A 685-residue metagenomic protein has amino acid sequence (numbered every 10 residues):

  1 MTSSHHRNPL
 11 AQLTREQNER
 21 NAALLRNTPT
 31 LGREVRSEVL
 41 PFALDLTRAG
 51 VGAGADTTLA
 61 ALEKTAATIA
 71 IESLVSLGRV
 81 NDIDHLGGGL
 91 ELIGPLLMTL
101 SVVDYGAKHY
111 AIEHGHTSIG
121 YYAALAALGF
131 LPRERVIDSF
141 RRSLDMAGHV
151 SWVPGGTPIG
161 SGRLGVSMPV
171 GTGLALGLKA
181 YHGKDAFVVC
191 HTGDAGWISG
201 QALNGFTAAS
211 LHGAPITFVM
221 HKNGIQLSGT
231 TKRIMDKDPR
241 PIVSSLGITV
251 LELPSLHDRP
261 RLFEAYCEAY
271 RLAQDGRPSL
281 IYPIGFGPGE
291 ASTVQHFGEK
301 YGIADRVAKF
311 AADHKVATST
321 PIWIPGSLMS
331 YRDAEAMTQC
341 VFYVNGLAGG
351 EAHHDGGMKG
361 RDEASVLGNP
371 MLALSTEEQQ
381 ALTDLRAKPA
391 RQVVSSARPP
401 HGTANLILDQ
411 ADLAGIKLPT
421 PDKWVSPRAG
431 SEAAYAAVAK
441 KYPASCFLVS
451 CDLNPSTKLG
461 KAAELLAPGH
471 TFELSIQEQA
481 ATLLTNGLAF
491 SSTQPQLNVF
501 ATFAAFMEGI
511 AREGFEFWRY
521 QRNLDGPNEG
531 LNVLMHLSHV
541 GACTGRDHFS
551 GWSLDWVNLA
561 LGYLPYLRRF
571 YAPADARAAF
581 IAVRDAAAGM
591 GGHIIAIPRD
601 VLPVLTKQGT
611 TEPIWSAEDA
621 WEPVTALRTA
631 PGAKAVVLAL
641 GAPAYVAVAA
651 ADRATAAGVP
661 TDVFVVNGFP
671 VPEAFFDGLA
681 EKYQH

Functional and structural regions predicted by a protein language model:
M1-M98, G196, G224, K237-L466 (+1 more regions): Conserved acidic/glycine
T2-L13, S255-Q274, L466-T482, G487 (+3 more regions): Glycine-rich, anion-gripping cofactor-binding loops and their flanking helix/strand elements in enzyme active sites
A55, L59, A67-L74, R79-G213 (+5 more regions): Cofactor-binding active-site loop characterized by glycine-rich and histidine/acidic residues
V80-I93, Y110-T117, V150-V170, T192-W197 (+7 more regions): Active-site nucleophile and cofactor-binding loops and adjacent substrate-binding regions of central metabolic enzymes
G115-H116, S139-L144, M235, V449-S456 (+3 more regions): Short glycine-enriched loops at secondary-structure junctions
F130-R142, S210-V219, T471-F472, W518-G541: A glycine-rich helix N-cap at a beta->alpha junction
V153-A364, H548, W552-Q684: Glycine-rich ThDP/TPP pyrophosphate-binding loop and its adjacent helix/strand module within ThDP-dependent enzymes
L178, H182-V189, F490-I510: Glycine-rich phosphate/pyrophosphate-binding loops and their adjacent beta-strand/loop elements at enzyme active sites
